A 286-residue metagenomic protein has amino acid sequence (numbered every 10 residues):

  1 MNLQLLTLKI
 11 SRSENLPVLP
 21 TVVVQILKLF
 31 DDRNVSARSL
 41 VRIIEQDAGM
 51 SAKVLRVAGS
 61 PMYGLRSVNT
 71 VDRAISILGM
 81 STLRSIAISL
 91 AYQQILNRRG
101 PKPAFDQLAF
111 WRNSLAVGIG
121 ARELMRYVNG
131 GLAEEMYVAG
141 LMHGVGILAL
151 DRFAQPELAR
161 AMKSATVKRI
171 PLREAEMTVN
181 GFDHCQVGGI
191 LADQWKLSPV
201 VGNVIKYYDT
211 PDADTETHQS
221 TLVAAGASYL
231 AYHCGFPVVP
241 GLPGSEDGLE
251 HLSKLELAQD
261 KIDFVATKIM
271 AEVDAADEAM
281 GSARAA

Functional and structural regions predicted by a protein language model:
M1-L8, L249-A286: Terminal helices and disordered tails flanking the catalytic cores of nucleotide-processing hydrolases
M1-T166, I170-S245, A285-A286: Conserved alpha-helical "signature site" that marks functionally important helical segments or helix/loop junctions
